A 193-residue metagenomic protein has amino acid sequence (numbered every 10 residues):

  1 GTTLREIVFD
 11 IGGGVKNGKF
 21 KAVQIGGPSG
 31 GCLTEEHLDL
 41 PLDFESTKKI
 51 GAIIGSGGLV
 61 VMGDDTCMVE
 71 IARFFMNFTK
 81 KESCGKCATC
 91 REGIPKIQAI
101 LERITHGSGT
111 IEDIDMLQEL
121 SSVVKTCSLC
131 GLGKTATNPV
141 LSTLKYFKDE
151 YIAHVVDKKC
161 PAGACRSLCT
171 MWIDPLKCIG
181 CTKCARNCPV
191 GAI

Functional and structural regions predicted by a protein language model:
T2-T170: Redox cofactor-anchoring modules in respiratory/redox and cofactor-processing assemblies
K81-C84, C127, P175-A185: Residues immediately within or flanking Cys/His clusters that coordinate Zn2+ in small zinc-binding modules
T89-P95, I173, K183-I193: Iron-sulfur cluster-binding cysteine motifs and their immediate structural context in ferredoxin-like electron-transfer
